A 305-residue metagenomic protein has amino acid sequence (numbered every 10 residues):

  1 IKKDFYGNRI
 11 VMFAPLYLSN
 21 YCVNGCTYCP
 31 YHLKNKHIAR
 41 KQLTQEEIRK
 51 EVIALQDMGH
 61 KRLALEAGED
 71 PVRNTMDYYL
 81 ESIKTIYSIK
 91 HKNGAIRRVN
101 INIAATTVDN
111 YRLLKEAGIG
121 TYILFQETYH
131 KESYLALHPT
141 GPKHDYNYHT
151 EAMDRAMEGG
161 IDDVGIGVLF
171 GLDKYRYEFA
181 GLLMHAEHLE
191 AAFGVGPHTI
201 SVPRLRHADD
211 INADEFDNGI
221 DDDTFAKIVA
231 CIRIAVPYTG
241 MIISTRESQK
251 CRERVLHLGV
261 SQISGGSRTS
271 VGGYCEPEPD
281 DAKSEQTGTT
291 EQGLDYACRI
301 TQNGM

Functional and structural regions predicted by a protein language model:
I1-I10: An N-cap/entry alpha-helix motif that binds or orients negatively charged groups
V11-E47: Canonical Radical SAM [4Fe-4S] cluster-binding loop centered on the CxxxCxxC motif and its immediate flanking residues
L16-L18, E69-P71, I103-T107, T128-H130 (+4 more regions): Active-site-proximal loop/turn and secondary-structure-junction residues that shape catalytic pockets, frequently
C26, L65, L124, A156 (+3 more regions): Conserved, mostly hydrophobic/aromatic
L33-R49, L55-A156, D163-G165, F170 (+1 more regions): Core AdoMet radical
K50, Q56, A180, A191-M305: Auxiliary Fe-S-binding modules of radical SAM enzymes
E51, Y78-I86, N110, Y148-A152 (+5 more regions): A general structural detector for well-ordered alpha-helical segments in enzyme core domains, enriched
T107-G118, D162, D173-H188, S248-L258: Catalytic cores of alpha/beta
